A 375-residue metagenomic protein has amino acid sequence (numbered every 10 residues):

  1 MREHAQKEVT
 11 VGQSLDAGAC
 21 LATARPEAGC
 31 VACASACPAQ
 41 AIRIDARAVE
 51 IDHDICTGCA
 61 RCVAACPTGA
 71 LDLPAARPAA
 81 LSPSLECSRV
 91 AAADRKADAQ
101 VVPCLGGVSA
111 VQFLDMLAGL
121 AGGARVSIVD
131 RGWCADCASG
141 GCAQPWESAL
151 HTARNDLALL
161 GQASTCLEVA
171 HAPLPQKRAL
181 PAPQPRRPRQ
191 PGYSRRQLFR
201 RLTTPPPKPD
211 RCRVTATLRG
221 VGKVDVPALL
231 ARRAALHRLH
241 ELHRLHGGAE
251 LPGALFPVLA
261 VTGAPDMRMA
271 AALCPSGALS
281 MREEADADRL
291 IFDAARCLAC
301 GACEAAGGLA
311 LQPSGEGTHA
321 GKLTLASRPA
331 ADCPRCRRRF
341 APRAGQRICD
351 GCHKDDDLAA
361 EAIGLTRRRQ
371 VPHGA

Functional and structural regions predicted by a protein language model:
H4-V9, A17-R25, I42-A46, H53 (+4 more regions): Short, intrinsically disordered, charge-biased short linear motifs at domain edges
L15, R25-A32, I51-R61, F256 (+4 more regions): Flanking scaffold residues of small Cys/His-coordinated metal-binding clusters
A28-E50, R61-R77, M269-A285, A302-H319 (+1 more regions): Iron-sulfur cluster-binding cysteine motifs and their immediate structural context in ferredoxin-like electron-transfer
T68-D115: Extended interfacial segments that mediate partner engagement and assembly in macromolecular machines
V101, L105-V108, Q112-L120, R125-L157: Cofactor-cradling patches in redox/metallo enzymes
Q144, S148, N155-G192: N-terminal secretory signal peptides
P185-R213: N-terminal secretory signal peptides and thylakoid transit peptides that target proteins across membranes
T215-S327: Redox cofactor-anchoring modules in respiratory/redox and cofactor-processing assemblies
